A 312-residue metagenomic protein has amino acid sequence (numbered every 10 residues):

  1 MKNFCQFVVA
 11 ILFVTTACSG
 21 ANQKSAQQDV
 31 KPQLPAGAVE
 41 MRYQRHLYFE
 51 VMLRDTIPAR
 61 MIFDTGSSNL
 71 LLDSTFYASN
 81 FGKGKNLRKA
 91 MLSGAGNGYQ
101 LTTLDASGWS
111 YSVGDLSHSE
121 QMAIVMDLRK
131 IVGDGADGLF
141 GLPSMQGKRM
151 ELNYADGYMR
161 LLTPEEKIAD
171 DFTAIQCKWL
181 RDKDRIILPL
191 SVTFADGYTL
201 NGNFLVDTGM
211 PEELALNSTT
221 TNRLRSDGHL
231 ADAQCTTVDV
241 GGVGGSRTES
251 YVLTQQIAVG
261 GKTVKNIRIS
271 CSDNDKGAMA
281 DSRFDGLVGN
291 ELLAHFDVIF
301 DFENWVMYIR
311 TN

Functional and structural regions predicted by a protein language model:
K2-A10: Sec-dependent signal peptide recognition, specifically the positively charged N-region followed immediately by
I11-S19: Hydrophobic h-region of N-terminal signal peptides that target proteins for export in Gram-negative bacteria
C18-N312: Pepsin/retropepsin-fold aspartyl endopeptidases
